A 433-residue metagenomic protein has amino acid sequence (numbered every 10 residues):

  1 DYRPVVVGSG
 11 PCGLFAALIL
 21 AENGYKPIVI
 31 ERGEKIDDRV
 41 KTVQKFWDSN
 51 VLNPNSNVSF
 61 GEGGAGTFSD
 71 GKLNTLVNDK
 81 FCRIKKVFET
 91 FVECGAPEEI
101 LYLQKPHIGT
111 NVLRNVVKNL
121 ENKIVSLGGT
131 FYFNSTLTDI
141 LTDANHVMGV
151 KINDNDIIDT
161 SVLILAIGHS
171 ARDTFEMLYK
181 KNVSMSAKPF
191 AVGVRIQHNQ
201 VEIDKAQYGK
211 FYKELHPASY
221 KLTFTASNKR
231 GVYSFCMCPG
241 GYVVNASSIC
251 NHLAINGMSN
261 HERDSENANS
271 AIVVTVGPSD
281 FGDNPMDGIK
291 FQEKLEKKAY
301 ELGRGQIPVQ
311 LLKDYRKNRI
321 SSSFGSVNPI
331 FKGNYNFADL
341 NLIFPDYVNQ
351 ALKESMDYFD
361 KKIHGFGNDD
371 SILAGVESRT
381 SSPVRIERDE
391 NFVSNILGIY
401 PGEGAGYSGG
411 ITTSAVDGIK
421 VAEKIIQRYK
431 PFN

Functional and structural regions predicted by a protein language model:
D1-N433: Residues forming the flavin
